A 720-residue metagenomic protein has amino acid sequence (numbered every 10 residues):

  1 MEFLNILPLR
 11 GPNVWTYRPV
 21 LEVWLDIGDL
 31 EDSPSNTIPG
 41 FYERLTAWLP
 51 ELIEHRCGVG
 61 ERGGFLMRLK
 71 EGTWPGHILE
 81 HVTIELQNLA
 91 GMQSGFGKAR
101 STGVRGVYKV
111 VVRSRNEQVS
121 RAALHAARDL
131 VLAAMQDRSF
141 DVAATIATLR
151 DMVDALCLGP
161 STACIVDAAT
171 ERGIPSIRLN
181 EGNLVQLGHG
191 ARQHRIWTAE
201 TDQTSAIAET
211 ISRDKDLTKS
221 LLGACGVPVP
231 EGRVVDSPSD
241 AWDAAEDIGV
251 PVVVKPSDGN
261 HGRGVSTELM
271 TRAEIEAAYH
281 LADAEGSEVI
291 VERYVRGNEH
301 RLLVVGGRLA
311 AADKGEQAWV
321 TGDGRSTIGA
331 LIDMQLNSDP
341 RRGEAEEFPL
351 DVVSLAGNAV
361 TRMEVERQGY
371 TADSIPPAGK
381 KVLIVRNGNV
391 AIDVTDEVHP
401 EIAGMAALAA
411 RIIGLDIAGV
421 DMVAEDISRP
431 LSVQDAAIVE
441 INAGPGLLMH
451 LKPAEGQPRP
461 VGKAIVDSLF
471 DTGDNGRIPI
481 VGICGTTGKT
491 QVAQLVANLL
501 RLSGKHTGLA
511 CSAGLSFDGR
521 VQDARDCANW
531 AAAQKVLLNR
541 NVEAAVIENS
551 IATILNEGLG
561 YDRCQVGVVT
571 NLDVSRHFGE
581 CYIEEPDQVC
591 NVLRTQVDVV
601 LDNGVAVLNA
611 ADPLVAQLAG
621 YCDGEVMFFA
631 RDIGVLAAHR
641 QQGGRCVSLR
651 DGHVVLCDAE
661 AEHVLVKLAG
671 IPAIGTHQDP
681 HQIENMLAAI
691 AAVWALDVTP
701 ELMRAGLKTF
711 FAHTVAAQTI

Functional and structural regions predicted by a protein language model:
M1-A168, R308-D323, T327-A330, K380-G482: ATP-dependent carboxylate activation and anion-phosphoryl transfer catalytic cores that bind Mg-ATP to form
P39-Y42, H194-S354, P400: Active-site nucleotide/adenylate-binding loops and adjacent lid/helix of ATP-dependent enzymes
R105-V107, V112-D247, N260: Conserved N-proximal alpha/beta basic substrate-recognition cap immediately N-terminal to, or forming the N-lobe
A169, D421, A510, E548 (+3 more regions): Residue-level signal for inorganic ion chemistry
L281, E285, Q335-S428: A long amphipathic alpha-helix within ATP-dependent nucleotide-binding catalytic cores
T472-F517: Walker A (P-loop) phosphate-binding motif
V521-R640, G670-H677: Flexible active-site lid/hinge loop adjacent to a nucleotide/diphosphate and Mg2+-phosphate binding pocket
Y582-C590, G604, D623-I720: Adenine nucleotide phosphate-binding catalytic loops in nucleotide-utilizing enzymes
